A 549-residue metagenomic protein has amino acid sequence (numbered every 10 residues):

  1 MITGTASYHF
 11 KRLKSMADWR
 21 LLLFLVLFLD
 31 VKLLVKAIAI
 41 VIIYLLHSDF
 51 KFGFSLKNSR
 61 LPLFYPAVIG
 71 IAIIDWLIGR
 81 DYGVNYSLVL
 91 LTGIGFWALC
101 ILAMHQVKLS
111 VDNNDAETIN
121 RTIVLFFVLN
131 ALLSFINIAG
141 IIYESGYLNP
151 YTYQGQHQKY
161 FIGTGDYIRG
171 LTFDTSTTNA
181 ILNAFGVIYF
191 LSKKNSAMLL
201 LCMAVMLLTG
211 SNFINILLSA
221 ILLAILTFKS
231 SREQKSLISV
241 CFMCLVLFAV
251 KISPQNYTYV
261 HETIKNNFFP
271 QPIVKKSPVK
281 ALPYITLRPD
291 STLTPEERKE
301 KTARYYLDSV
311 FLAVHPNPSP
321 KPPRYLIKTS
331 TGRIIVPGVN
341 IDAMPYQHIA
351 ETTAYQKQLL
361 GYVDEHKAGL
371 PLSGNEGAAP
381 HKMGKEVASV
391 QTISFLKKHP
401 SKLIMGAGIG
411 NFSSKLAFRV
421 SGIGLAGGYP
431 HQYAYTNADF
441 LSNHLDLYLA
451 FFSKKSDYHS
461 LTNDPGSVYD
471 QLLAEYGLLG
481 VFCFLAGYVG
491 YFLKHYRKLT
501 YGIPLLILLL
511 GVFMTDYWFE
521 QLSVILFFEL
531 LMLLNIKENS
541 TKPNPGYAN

Functional and structural regions predicted by a protein language model:
M1-P283, R288-S291, D464-Y547: Hydrophobic transmembrane helix bundles of membrane-integrated enzymes that assemble and modify cell-envelope
H9, Q347, L449-S456, R497 (+1 more regions): Compositionally biased, intrinsically disordered low-complexity regions enriched in proline and serine
S59-P62, D174-A180, V339-I349, G424-G428 (+1 more regions): Short, mixed-charge, low-aromatic patches
G165-I168, A354-K357, Y433-T436, S456: Short acidic/polar alpha-helix capping motifs at helix-coil junctions
S231-G377, V390, F395-K398: A membrane-periplasm/extracellular boundary helix in multi-pass inner-membrane enzymes that assemble envelope glycans
G361-H366, S456-D457, I503-L505: Active-site-adjacent bridging/hinge elements
V363, P371, E376-Y476: Long extracytoplasmic/lumenal interhelical loops at the membrane interface of multi-pass membrane proteins
